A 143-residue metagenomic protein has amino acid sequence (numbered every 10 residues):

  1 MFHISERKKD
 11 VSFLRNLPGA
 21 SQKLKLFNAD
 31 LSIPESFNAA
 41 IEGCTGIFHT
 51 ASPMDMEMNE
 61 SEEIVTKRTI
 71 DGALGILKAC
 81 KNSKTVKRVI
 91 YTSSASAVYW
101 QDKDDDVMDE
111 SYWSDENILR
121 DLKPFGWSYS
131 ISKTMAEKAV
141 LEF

Functional and structural regions predicted by a protein language model:
M1: N-terminal Rossmann NAD(P)H-binding glycine-rich loop of SDR-like oxidoreductase domains
I4-D71, S83: NAD(P)H-binding glycine-rich loop region in Rossmannoid oxidoreductase-like domains and their noncatalytic homologs
I33, G72-G75, M135-A136: Conserved cofactor-binding/catalytic machinery of classical short-chain dehydrogenase/reductase
P53, M58-Y129: Conserved Rossmann-fold NAD(P)-dependent oxidoreductase catalytic core, especially the SDR/UDP-sugar
V89, S93, A136-F143: Conserved beta-loop-beta element that borders a ligand/cofactor-binding pocket
Y129-E137: Active-site YXXXK catalytic motif of short-chain dehydrogenase/reductase
